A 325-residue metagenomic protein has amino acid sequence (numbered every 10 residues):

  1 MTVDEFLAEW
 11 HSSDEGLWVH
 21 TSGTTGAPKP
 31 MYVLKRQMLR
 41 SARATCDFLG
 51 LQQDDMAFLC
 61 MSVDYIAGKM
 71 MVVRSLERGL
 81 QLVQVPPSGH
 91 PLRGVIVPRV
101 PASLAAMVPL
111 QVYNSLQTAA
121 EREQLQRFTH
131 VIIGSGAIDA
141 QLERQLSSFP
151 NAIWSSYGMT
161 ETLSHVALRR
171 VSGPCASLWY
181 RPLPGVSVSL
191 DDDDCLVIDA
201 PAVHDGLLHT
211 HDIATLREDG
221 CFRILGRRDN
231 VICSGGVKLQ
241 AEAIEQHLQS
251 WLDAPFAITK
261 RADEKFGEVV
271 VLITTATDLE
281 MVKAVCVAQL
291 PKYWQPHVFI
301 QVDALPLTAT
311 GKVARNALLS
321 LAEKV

Functional and structural regions predicted by a protein language model:
V3-H20, Q53-D54: Conserved pre-ATP/AMP-binding loop-to-beta segment of ANL
G16-R43, G50: Conserved AMP-binding A3 loop
T24, S135, G158, D212 (+1 more regions): Active-site glycine-centered loops adjacent to acidic/histidine catalytic or metal-binding residues that shape
V33-R40, M56-N114: AMP-binding/adenylate-forming
Q117-G173: Gly/Ser/Thr-rich phosphate-binding loop
S187-H209, I213-T215, C221, T275: AMP-binding/adenylate-forming core of the ANL superfamily
I213-W294: AMP-binding/adenylate-forming catalytic core of the ANL superfamily
I232, V271-I273, V285-V325: Conserved C-terminal "lid"/linker of ANL adenylate-forming enzymes
